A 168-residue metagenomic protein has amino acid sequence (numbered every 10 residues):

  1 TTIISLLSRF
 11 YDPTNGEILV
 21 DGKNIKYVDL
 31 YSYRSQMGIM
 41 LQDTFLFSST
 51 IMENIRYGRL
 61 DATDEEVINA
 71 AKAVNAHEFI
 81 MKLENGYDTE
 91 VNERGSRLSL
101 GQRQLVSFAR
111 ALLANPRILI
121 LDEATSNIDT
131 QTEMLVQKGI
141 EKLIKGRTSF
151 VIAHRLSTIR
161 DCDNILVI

Functional and structural regions predicted by a protein language model:
T2-S8, S35-D43, I51-N54, A70-A76 (+1 more regions): ABC-family ATPase nucleotide-binding domain "signature/switch" substructure
D12: Post-Walker A helix-loop "phosphate-sensing" segment adjacent to the P-loop in P-loop NTPases
G16-K23, Y33: Conserved ABC transporter NBD signature motif
R56-D64, E78, A114: ABC-type ATPase nucleotide-binding domains, specifically the catalytic core motifs of the NBD
